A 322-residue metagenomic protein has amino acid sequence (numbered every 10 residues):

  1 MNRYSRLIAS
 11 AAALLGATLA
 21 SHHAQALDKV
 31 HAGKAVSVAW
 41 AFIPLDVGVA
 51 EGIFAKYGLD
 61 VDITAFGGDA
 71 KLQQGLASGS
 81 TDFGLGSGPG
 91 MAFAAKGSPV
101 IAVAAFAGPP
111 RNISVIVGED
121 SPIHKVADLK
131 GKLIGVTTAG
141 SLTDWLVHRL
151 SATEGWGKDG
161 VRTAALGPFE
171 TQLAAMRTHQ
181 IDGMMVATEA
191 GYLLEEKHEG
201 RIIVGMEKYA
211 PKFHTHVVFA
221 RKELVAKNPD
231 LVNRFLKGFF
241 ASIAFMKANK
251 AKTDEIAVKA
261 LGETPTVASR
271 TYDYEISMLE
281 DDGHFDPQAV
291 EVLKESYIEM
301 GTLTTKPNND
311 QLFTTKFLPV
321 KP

Functional and structural regions predicted by a protein language model:
M1-S10: Bacterial N-terminal signal peptides that target proteins for export
A9-T18: Bacterial N-terminal signal peptides
L19-H23: N-terminal signal peptide c-region/cleavage motif recognized by signal peptidases
Q25-D28, P322: Bacterial Sec-exported substrate-binding components of ABC uptake systems
L27-G157, T163-P168, Q172-T178, D182-T188 (+2 more regions): Short, glycine-/small- and polar/acidic-enriched structural segments that line small-molecule recognition paths
P89, S121, E170-K259: Pocket-lining segment of extracytoplasmic ligand-binding domains
A226-T304: Secondary-structure end/capping motifs
I298-P322: Conserved C-terminal helix/tail region of periplasmic/extracytoplasmic solute-binding proteins
